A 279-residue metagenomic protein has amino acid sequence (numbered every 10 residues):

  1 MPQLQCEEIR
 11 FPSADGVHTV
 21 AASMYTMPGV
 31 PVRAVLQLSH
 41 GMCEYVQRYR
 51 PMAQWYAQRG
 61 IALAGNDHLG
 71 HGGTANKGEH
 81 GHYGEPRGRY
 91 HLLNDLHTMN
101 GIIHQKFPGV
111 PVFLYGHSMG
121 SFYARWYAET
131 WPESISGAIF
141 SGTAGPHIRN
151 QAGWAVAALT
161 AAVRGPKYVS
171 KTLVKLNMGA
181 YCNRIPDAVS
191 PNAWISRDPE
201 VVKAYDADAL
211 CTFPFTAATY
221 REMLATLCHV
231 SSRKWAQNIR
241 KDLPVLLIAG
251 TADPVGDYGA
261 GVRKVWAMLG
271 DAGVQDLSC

Functional and structural regions predicted by a protein language model:
M1-G29: N-terminal cap/lid segment of alpha/beta-hydrolase-fold proteins
L36-E44, S118-M119, T251-A252: Active-site glycine-rich loops that stabilize anionic/oxyanionic intermediates across multiple enzyme folds
R48-E79: Conserved alpha/beta-hydrolase
G84-Q105: Alpha/beta-hydrolase active-site loop
F107-S118: Alpha/beta-hydrolase fold nucleophile elbow
A124-L210: Alpha/beta-hydrolase-fold enzymes
L247-A249: Short beta-strand/loop motif that positions the catalytic acidic residue of the alpha/beta-hydrolase fold
W266-C279: Catalytic histidine neighborhood in serine/cysteine hydrolases with alpha/beta-hydrolase-type architecture
